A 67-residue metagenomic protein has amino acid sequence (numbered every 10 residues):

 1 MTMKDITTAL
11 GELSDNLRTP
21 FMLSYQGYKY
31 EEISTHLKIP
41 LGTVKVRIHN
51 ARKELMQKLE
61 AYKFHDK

Functional and structural regions predicted by a protein language model:
M1-G11: Acidic, proline/glycine-rich intrinsically disordered inter-domain spacer in sigma factors
I6, P20-F21: Short alpha-helical "packing" element that flanks the helix-turn-helix/winged-helix DNA-binding module
A9-E12, L23, K58: Short amphipathic alpha-helical elements of helix-turn-helix/winged-helix folds
G11, D15-R18, Q26-T43: Helix-turn-helix DNA-binding module
L37-A61: DNA-recognition helix of helix-turn-helix
H65-K67: Intrinsically disordered, low-complexity basic tails/linkers immediately adjacent to helix-turn-helix/homeobox/MYB/SANT
